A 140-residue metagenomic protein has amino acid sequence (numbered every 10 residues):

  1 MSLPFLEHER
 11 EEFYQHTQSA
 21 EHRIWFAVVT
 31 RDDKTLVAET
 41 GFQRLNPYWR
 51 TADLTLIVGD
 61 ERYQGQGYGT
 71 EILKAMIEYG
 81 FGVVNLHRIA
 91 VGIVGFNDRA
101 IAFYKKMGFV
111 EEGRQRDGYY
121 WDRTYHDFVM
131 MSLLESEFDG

Functional and structural regions predicted by a protein language model:
M1-R62, L133-E137: GNAT-family acyltransferases
G41, R62, G67, G108 (+1 more regions): Conserved functional loop/turn residues at catalytic and ligand-binding sites
A52-L54, I89, V129: Conserved beta-strand core positions
G59, G65-Y79, D98-K106: Conserved acetyl-CoA-binding loop-helix of GNAT-fold acetyltransferases
G82-G92: Conserved GNAT acetyl-CoA-binding A-motif
A90-I93, V110-H126: Conserved catalytic-core motifs of GNAT/GCN5-like acyltransferases
Y104, F109, M131: Conserved active-site tyrosine of GNAT-family acetyltransferases
T124-G140: Terminal substrate-recognition subdomain of acyl/acetyltransferases
